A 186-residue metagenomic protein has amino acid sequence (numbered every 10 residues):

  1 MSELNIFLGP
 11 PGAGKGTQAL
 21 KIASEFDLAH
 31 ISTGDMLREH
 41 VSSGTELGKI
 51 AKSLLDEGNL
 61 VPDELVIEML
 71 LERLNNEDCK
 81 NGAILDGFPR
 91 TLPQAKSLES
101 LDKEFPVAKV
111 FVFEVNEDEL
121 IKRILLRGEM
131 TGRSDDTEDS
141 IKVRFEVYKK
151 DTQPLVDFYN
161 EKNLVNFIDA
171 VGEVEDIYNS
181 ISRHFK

Functional and structural regions predicted by a protein language model:
M1-K186: Glycine-rich phosphate-binding loop of ATP-dependent small-molecule kinases
